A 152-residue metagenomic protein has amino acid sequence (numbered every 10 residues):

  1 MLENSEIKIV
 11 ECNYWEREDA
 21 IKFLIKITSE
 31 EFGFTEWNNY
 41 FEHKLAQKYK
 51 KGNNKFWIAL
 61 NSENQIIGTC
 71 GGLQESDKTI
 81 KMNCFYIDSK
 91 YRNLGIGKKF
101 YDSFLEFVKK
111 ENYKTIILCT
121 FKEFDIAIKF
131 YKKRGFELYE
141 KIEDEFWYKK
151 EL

Functional and structural regions predicted by a protein language model:
K8, Y14, L24-Q47, N54: Conserved GNAT-fold acetyl-CoA-binding loop/helix
Q47-I58, K81: A short helix-loop-beta-strand connector motif used in the catalytic cores of GNAT acetyltransferases and, in some
I58, Q65-L73, K81, Y86: Conserved beta-strand in the GNAT
Q74-N83, R92, D144: A conserved beta-turn-beta hairpin within the catalytic core of GNAT-like acetyltransferases that forms part
I87, N93-E106, K133: Conserved acetyl-CoA-binding loop-helix of GNAT-fold acetyltransferases
K98, K122-E140: Conserved active-site alpha-helix within GNAT-family acetyltransferase domains
V108-T120: Conserved GNAT acetyl-CoA-binding A-motif
I117-A127, D144-W147: Conserved beta-strand-loop-alpha-helix junction that forms the acyl-donor binding cleft
